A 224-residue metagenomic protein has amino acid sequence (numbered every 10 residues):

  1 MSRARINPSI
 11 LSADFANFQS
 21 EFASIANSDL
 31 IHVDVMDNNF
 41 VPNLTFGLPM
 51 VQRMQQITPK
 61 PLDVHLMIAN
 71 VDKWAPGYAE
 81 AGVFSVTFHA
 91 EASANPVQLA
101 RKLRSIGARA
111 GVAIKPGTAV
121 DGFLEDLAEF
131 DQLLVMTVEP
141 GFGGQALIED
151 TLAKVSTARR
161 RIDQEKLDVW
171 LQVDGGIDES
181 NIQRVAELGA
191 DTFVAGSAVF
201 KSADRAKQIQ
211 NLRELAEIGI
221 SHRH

Functional and structural regions predicted by a protein language model:
A4-S9, I31-V33, L62-L66, F84-F88 (+4 more regions): Hydrophobic faces of well-ordered beta-strands that scaffold small-molecule active sites in alpha/beta enzyme cores
D14-N17, I57, K73-W74, V83-W170: Conserved anion-binding
F18, D34, Y78, L133 (+5 more regions): Conserved, mostly hydrophobic/aromatic
E21-F22, D72-E80, T118-E129, I177-F193: Catalytic cores of alpha/beta
I25-S28, I57, A81, I106 (+1 more regions): Structural motif
H32-G47, V138-A146: Glycine-rich, proline-tolerant flexible connector loops at the mouths of alpha/beta enzymes
V41-V71, A75, I182-V199: A short alpha/beta connector and helix-capping loop motif
A186, F200-H224: C-terminal helical cap(s) of enzyme catalytic domains, especially alpha/beta-barrels
